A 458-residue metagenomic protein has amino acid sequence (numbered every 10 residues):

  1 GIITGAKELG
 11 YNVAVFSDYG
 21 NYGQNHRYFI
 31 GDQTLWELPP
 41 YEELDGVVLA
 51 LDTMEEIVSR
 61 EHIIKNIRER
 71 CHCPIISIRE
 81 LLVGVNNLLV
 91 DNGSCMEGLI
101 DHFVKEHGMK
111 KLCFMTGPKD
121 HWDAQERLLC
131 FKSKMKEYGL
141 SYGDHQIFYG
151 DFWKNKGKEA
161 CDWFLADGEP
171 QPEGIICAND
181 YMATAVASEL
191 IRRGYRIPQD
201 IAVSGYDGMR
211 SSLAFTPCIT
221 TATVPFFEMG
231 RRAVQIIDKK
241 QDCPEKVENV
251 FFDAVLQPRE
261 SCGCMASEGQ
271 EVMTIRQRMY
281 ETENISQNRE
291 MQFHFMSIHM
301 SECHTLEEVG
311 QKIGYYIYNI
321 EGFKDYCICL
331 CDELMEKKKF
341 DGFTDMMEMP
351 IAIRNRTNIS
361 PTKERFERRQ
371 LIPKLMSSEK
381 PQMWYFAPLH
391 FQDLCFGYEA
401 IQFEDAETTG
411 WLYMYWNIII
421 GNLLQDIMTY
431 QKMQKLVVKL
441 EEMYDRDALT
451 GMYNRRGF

Functional and structural regions predicted by a protein language model:
G1-F295: Bacterial carbohydrate/catabolite-sensing allosteric modules
I285, R289-Y315, E442, R446: PAS/LOV and related PAS-like sensory modules
E302-T344: Helix-loop-beta substructure at the N-terminus of cytosolic sensory domains that couple signal/ligand detection
M335-E379: Allosteric regulatory "coupling" segments in signal-transduction proteins
P373-K374, P381-H390: A short, aliphatic-rich beta-strand micro-motif
L389-E399, G410: Short hydrophobic/glycine-rich mini-motifs in sensory/regulatory modules that couple input to downstream signaling
D405-Q425, K432-K439: Amphipathic alpha-helical "output/dimerization" segments
E441-F458: Conserved nucleotide-binding and Mg2+-coordinating catalytic segments in signaling enzymes
